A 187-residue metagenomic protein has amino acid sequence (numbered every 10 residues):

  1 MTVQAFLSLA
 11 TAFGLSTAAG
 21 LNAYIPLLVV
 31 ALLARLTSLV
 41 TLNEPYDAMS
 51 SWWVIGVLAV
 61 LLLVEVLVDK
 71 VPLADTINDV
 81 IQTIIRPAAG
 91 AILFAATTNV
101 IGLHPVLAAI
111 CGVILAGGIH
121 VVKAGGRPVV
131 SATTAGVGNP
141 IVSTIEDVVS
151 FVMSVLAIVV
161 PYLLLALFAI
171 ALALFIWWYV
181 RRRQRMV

Functional and structural regions predicted by a protein language model:
M1-L7, A34-W52, L93-A108, A157-L165: Helix-coil boundary and interhelical linker segments in multi-pass alpha-helical membrane proteins
L7-F13, G90-I92, E146-S154: Hydrophobic, membrane-inserted alpha-helices
F13-A23, V66-K70: Transmembrane alpha-helix interface/packing and boundary motifs in multi-pass membrane proteins, characterized by
L58-V66, G112-K123, L174-W177: Alpha-helical transmembrane segments of multi-pass membrane proteins
L63-D75, A124-S131: C-terminal ends of transmembrane helices
P72, W177-V187: Membrane-interface capping segments at transmembrane-helix boundaries
T76-A88, I110, T134, P140: Cytoplasmic-side transmembrane-helix entry/capping segments in multi-pass membrane proteins
A88-T97, I101, P105-G126, V148: Mid-bilayer segments of alpha-helical transmembrane spans in multi-pass integral membrane proteins that mediate
